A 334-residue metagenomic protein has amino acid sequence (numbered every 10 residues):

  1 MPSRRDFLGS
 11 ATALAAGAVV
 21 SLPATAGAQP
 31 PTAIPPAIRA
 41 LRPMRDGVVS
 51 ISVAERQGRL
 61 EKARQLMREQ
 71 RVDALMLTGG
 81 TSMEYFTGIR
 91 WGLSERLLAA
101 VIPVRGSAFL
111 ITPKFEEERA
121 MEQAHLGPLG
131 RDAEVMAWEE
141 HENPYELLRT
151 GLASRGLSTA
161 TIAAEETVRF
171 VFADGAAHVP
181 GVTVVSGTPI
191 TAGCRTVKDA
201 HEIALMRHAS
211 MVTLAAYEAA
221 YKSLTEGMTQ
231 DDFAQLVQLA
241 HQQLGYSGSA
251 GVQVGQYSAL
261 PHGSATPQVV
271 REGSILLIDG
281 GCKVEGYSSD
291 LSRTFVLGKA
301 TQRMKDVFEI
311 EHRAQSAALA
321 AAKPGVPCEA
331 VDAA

Functional and structural regions predicted by a protein language model:
P2-A334: Active-site neighborhoods and metal-handling regions in enzymes and metal-associated proteins
